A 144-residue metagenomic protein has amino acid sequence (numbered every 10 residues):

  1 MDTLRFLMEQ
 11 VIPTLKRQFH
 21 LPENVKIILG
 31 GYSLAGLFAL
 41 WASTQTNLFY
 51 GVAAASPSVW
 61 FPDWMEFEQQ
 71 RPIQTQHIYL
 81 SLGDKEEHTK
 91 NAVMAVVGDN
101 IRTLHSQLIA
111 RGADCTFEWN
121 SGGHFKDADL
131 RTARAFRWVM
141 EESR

Functional and structural regions predicted by a protein language model:
M1-R144: Non-catalytic cap/lid and distal C-terminal segments of serine-dependent acyl enzymes
